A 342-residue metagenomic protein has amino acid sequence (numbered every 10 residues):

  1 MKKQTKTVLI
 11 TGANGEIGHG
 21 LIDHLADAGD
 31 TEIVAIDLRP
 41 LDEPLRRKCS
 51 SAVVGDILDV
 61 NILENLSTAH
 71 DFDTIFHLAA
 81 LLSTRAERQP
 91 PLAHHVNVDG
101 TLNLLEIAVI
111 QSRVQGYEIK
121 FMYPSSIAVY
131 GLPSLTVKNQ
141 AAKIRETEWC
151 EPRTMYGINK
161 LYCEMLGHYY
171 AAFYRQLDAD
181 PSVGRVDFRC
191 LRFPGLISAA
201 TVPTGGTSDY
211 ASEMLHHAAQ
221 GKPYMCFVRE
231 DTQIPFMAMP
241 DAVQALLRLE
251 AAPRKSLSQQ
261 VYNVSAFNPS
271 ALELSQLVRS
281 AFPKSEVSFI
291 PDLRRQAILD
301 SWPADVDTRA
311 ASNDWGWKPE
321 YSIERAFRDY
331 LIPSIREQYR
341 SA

Functional and structural regions predicted by a protein language model:
V8-A28: N-terminal Rossmann NAD(P)H-binding glycine-rich loop of SDR-like oxidoreductase domains
K48-D59: Rossmann-fold cofactor-recognition segment
I57-V96: NAD(P)H-binding glycine-rich loop region in Rossmannoid oxidoreductase-like domains and their noncatalytic homologs
A86-E87, T147-E151, D178, R192-G205 (+2 more regions): A conserved pocket-lining segment of Rossmann-fold NAD(P)-dependent short-chain dehydrogenase/reductase
L102-M155: Conserved Rossmann-fold NAD(P)-dependent oxidoreductase catalytic core, especially the SDR/UDP-sugar
L132, E151-F188: Active-site Tyr-X1-5-Lys
L161, G184, I197-S212, M239-P240 (+1 more regions): Glycine/proline-rich active-site loop of Rossmann-fold NAD(P)-dependent oxidoreductases
K222, F227-E230, I234-A342: C-terminal substrate-binding subdomain of Rossmann-fold SDR/epimerase-dehydratase oxidoreductases
